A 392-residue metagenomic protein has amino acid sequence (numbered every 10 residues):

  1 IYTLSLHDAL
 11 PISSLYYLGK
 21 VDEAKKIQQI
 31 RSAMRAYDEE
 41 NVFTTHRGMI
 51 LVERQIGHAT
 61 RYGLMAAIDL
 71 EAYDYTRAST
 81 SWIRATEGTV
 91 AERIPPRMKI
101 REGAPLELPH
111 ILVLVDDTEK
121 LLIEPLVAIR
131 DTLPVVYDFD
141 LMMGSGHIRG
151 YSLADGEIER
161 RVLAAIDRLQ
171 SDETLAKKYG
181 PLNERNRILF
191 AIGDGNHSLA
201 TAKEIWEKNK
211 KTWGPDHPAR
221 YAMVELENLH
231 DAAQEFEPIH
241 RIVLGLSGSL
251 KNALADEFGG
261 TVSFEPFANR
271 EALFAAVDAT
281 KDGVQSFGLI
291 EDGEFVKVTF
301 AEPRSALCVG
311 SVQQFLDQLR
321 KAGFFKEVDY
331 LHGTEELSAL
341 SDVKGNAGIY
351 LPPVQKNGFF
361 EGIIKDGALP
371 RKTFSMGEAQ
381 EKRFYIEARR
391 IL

Functional and structural regions predicted by a protein language model:
I1-A9, E23-R31, V284-L392: Long, compositionally biased intrinsically disordered regions
I1-G146, G150, A154, A176-G180 (+2 more regions): N-terminal extension/subdomain marker
V42, E53-G57, M98-L106, P181-E184 (+5 more regions): A general structural signal for short secondary-structure junctions and capping/turn motifs
M142-A165, F300, R304: Glycine-rich phosphate-binding "P-loop"
A165, L169-E173, E271-T280, D329-K344: A short, acidic, amphipathic alpha-helical segment used as a generic capping/interface helix at domain edges
R168-T212: Active-site beta-strand/loop microenvironment that shapes enzyme catalytic pockets
D194-E257: Catalytic or ion-translocation cores adjacent to nucleophile or general acid/base/metal-coordination motifs in diverse
D231-V296: C-terminal amphipathic alpha-helical segment
